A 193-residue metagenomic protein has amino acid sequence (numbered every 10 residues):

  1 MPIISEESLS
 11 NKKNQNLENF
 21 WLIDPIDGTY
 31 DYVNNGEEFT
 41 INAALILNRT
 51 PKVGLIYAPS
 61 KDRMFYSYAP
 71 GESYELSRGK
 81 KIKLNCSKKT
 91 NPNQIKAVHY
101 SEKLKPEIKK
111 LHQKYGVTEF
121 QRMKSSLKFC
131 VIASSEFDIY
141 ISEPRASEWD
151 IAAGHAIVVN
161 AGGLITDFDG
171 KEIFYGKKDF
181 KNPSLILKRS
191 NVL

Functional and structural regions predicted by a protein language model:
M1-N48, L55: Flexible, acidic active-site loops/lids enriched in D/E/S/T/G that coordinate Mg2+ and/or position polar
P2, G116-E119, L164: Conserved beta-strand segments of alpha/beta enzyme cores
S5-E7, K124, D169: Short loop/edge segments at beta-strand edges and connector loops that shape dinucleotide/nucleotide cofactor-binding
E6-E7, D24-D27, K128, D138 (+1 more regions): Acidic active-site catalytic centers that drive phospho-/nucleotidyl reactions and related ester hydrolyses
G28-T29, A97, V158: Conserved S/T- and glycine-rich ATP-binding loop of Class I adenylate-forming
A43-C130, D179-L193: Acidic beta-strand-loop-alpha-helix segment within the catalytic core of divalent metal-dependent phosphate-processing
K109-K114, F129-L193: Oxyanion/phosphate-interacting regions
